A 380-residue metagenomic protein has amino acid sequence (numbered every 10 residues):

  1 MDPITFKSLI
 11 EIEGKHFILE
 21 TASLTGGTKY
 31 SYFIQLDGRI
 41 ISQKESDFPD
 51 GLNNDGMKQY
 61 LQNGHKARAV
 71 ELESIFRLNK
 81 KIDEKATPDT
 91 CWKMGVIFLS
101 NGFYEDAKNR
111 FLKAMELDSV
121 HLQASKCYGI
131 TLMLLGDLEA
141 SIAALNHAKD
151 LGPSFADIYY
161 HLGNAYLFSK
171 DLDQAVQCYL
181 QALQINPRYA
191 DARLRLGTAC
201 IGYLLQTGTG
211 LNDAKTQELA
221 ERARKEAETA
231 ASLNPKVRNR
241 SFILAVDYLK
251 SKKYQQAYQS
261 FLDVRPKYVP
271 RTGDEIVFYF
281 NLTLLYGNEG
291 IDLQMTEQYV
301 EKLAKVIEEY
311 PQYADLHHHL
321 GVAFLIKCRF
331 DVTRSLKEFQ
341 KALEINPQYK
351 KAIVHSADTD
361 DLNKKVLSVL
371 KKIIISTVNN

Functional and structural regions predicted by a protein language model:
K80-Q123, C127-D137, D274-K305, E309: Alpha-helical segment of the N-proximal tetratricopeptide repeat
P88, L122-Q123, A156-D157, A190-D191 (+3 more regions): Helix-start (N-cap) detector for alpha-helical repeat units in TPR-like alpha-solenoids, especially tetratricopeptide
K93, C127, H161, R195 (+3 more regions): Canonical tetratricopeptide repeat
L99, M133, Y160, L167 (+2 more regions): Position-specific recognition of the canonical hydrophobic site in helix A of tetratricopeptide repeat
K113-E116, N146-D150, L180-Q184, E228-S232 (+2 more regions): Conserved structural position within tetratricopeptide repeats
S119, P153, P187, S232-K236 (+2 more regions): Short coil turns that delineate tetratricopeptide repeat
